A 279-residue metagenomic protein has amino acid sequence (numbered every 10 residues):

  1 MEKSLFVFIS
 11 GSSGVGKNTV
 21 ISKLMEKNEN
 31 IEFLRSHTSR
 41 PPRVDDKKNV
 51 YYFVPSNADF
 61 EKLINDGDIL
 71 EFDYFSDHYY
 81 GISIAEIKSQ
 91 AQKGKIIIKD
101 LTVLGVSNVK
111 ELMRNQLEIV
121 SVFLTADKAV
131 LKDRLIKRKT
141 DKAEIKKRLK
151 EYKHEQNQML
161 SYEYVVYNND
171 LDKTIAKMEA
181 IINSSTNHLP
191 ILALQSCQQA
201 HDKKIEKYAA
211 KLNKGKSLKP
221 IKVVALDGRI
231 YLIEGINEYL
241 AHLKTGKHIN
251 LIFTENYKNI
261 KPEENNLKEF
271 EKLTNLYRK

Functional and structural regions predicted by a protein language model:
I9: Hydrophobic anchor at the beta1->P-loop junction of P-loop NTPases
S12: P-loop (Walker A) phosphate-binding loop of NTP-binding proteins
V15: ATP-binding Walker
N18: Walker A/P-loop
T38-I97, V103: ATP-dependent small-molecule kinase phosphotransfer cores that center on conserved nucleotide phosphate-binding segments
I98-V103, N115-R138: Conserved phosphate-donor/acceptor-positioning beta-strand/loop module used by diverse small-molecule
T140-I181: Small-molecule kinase domains that catalyze NTP-dependent phosphoryl transfer to phosphate-bearing small molecules
T186-T274: Short, charged/polar connector segments at secondary-structure boundaries
